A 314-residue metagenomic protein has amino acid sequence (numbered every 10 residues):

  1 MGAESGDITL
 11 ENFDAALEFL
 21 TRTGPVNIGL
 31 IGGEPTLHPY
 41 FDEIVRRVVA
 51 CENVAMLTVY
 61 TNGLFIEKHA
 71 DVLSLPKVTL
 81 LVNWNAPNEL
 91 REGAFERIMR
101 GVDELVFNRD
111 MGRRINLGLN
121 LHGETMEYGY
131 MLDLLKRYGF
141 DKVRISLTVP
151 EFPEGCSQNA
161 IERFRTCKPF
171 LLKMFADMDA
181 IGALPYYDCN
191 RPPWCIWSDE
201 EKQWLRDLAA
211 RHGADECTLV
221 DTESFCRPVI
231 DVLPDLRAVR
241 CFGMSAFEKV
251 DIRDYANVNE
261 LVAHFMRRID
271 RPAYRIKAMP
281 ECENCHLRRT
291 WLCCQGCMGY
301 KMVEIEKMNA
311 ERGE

Functional and structural regions predicted by a protein language model:
M1, P25-I31, T36, P228-V232 (+2 more regions): N-terminal pre-triad scaffold of radical SAM enzymes
M1-E11: Canonical Radical SAM [4Fe-4S] cluster-binding loop centered on the CxxxCxxC motif and its immediate flanking residues
S5-G6, T58-Y60, D215-E216: Short, flexible loop segments at the rims of nucleotide/cofactor-binding pockets, characterized by
L10-I31, H38-R163: Radical SAM/AdoMet-radical enzyme domain recognition
F65, P87, N120-E124, T148-F152 (+5 more regions): Short, solvent-exposed loop/turn segments at secondary-structure junctions
W84, L147, C189, F242 (+1 more regions): Residues at the C-termini of beta-strands that transition into short coil/loop
F152-S245: A C-terminal junction/extension of Radical SAM enzymes
R237-E314: Flexible mid-to-C-terminal extensions adjoining Fe-S/redox cofactors in radical SAM and related proteins
